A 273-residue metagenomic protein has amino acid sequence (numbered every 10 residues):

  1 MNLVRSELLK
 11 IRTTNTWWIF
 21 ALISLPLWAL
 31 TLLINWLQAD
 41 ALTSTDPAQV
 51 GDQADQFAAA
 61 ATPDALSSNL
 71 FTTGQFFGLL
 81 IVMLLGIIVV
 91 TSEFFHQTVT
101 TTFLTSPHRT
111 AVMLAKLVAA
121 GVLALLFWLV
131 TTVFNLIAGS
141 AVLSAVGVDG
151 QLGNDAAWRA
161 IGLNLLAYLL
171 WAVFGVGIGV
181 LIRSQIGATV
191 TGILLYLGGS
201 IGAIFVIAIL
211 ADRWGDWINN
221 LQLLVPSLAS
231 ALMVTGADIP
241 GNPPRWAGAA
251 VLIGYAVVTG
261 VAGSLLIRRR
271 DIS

Functional and structural regions predicted by a protein language model:
M1-L25, R183: Aromatic- and glycine-rich beta-strand/loop motifs that create alpha-glucan
L3, D212-A237: Short hydrophobic, aromatic-rich alpha-helical segments embedded in or entering the lipid bilayer of multi-pass
K10, T91, T102-L104, G175 (+1 more regions): Helix-capping/transition residues at the boundaries of transmembrane alpha-helices and the short helical linkers
N15-I19, T98, A111, G187: Residue-level recognition of membrane-helix boundary sites in multi-pass small-molecule transporters
I19-P26, I186-I207, G215-Q222: Pore- or pathway-lining transmembrane helices of multi-pass membrane proteins that form conduits for solutes/ions
A21-L84, M113-R183, I201-L210, S230-G254: Secretory targeting signals
M83-T110, L117: Transmembrane helix boundary and interhelical loop/hinge segments in multi-pass membrane proteins
A250-S273: Junction motif at the cytosolic side of a transmembrane helix
